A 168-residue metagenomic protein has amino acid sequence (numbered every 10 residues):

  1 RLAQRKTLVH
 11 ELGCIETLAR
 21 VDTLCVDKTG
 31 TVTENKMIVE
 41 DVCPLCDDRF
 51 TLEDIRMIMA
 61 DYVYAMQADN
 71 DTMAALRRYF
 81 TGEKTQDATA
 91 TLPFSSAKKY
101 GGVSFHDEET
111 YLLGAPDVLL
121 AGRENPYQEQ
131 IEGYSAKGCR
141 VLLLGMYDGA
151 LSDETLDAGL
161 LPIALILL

Functional and structural regions predicted by a protein language model:
R1-V26: Hydrophobic alpha-helical transmembrane segments
R20-P162: Cytosolic catalytic regions of ATP/NTP-dependent phosphoryl-transfer enzymes
